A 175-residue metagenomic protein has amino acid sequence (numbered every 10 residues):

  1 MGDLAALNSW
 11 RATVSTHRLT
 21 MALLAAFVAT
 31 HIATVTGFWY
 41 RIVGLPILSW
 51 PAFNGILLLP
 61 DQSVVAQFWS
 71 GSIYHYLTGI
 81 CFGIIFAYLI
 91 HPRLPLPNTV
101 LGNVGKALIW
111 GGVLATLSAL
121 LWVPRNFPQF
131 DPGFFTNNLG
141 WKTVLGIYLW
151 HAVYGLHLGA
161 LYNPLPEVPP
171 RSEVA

Functional and structural regions predicted by a protein language model:
G2-A175: Juxtamembrane/disordered regions of integral membrane proteins
